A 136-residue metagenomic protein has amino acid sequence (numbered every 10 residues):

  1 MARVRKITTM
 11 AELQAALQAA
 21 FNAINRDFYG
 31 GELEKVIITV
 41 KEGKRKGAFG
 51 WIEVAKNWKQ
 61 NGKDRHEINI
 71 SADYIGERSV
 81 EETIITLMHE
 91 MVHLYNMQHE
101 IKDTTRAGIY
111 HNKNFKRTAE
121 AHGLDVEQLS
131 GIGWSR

Functional and structural regions predicted by a protein language model:
M1-A2, H89: Short, compositionally biased low-complexity segments
A2-R78, Q98-R136: Metalloprotease/metallohydrolase-associated module, dominated by Zn2+-dependent proteases
E82: Glycine-rich, basic loop-to-helix element that forms the pyrophosphate-binding segment of sugar-nucleotide handling
I85-Q98: Active-site recognition of the HExxH zinc-binding catalytic motif
